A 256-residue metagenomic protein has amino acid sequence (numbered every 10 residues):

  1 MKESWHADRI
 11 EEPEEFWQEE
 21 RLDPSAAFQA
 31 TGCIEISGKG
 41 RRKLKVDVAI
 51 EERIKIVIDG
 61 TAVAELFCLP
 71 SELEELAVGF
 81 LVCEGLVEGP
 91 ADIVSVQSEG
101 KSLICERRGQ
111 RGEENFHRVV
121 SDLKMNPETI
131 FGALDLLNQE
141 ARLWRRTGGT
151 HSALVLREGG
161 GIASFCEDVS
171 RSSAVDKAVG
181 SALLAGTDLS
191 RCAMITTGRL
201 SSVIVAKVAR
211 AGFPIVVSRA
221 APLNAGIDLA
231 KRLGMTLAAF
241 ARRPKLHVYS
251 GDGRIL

Functional and structural regions predicted by a protein language model:
K2-E158, I162-F165: Intrinsically disordered, low-complexity regions enriched in acidic/Ser/Thr/Pro/Gln residues
L69-S71, A77-V82, R118, D168 (+4 more regions): Surface-exposed beta-strand edges and their flanking turn/coil or helix-capping segments
C83, Q97, T150-R157, G180 (+4 more regions): Solvent-exposed, non-transmembrane amphipathic alpha-helical segments
Q110, G161, S170, L200-S201 (+2 more regions): Short acidic/polar capping segments at secondary-structure boundaries
L137, A141-G149, E167-V179, T197-R199: A general structural motif
R171-V248: Feature captures the catalytic cores and cofactor-binding loops of soluble hydro-lyases/lyases that act on carboxylate
L246-L256: Short, basic/aromatic-enriched C-terminal tail that caps enzymatic domains
